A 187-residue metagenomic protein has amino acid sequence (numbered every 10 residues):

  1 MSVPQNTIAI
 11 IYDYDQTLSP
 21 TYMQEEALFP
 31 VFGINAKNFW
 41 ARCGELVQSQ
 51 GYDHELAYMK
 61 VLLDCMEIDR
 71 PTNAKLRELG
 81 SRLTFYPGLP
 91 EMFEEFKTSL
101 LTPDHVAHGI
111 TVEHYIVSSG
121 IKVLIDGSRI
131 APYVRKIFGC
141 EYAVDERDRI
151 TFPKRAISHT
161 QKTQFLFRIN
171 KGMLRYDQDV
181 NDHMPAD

Functional and structural regions predicted by a protein language model:
S2-I150: Alpha-helical substrate-recognition element adjacent to the catalytic core
V123-A186: Substrate-recognition "cap/lid" segment bordering the active-site pocket of phosphatases
